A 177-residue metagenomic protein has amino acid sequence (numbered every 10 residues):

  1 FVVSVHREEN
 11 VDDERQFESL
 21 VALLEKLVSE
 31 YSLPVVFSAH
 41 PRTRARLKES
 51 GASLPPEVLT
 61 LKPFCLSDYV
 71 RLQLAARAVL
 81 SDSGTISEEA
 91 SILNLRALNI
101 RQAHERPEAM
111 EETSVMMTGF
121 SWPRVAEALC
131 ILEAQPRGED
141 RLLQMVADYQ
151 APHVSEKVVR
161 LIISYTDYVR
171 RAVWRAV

Functional and structural regions predicted by a protein language model:
F1-L33, S38, T43-V177: Nucleotide-activated sugar donor-binding and catalytic core shared by glycosyltransferases and related lipid-linked
